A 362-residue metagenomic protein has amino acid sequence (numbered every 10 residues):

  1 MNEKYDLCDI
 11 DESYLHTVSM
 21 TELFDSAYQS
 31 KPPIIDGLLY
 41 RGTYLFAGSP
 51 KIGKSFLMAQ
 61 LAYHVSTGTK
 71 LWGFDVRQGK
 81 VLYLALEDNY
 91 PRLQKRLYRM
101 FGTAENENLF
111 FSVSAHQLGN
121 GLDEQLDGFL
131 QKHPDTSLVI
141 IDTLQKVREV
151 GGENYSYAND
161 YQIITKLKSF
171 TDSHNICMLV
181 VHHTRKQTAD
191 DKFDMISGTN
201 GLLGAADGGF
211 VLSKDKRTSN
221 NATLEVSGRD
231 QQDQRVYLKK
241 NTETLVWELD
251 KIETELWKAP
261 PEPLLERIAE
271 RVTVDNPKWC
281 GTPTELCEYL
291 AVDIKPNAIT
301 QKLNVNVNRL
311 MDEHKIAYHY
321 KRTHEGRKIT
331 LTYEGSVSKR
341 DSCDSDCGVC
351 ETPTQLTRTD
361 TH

Functional and structural regions predicted by a protein language model:
M1-E12: Short, small/acidic-rich helices and loops at N termini and domain boundaries of DNA replication/processing enzymes
I10-L15, T21, Q29-S30, K70 (+5 more regions): Conserved inter-motif catalytic segment of the P-loop NTP-binding fold
Y28-L38: Pre-Walker A adenine-sensing motif
S30, L45-A47, K51, S55-F56 (+4 more regions): Phosphate-binding/switch region of NTP-binding enzymes
Y40-Y44, G79: Pre-Walker A (Motif I) flank of P-loop NTPase domains
L57, L61: Hydrophobic positions on the alpha1 helix immediately C-terminal to the Walker A/P-loop
H133, F170-H174, H314: Helix C-cap/helix->beta junction micro-motif
Y237-H362: DNA transaction DNA-binding modules
